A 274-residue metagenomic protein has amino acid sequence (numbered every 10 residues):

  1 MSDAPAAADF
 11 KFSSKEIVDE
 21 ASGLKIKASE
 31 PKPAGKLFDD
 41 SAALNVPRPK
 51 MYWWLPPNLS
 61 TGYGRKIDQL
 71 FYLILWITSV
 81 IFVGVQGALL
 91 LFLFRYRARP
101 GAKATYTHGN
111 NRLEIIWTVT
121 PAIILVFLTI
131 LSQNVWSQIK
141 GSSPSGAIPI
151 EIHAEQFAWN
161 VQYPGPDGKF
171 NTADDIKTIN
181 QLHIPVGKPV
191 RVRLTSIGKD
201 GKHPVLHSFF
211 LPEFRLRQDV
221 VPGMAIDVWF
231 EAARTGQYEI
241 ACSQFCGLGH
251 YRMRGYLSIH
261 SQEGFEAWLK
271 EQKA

Functional and structural regions predicted by a protein language model:
M1-L37: Soluble extramembrane regions of membrane proteins in the secretory/endomembrane system
P5, D19-A21, I26, S60 (+4 more regions): A general, composition-driven signal for non-globular sequence regions
F10, L37-L73, L93-A274: Non-transmembrane, membrane-proximal soluble domains of secreted or membrane proteins
F71-I81: Alpha-helical transmembrane segments
V80-Y96: Alpha-helical transmembrane segments
